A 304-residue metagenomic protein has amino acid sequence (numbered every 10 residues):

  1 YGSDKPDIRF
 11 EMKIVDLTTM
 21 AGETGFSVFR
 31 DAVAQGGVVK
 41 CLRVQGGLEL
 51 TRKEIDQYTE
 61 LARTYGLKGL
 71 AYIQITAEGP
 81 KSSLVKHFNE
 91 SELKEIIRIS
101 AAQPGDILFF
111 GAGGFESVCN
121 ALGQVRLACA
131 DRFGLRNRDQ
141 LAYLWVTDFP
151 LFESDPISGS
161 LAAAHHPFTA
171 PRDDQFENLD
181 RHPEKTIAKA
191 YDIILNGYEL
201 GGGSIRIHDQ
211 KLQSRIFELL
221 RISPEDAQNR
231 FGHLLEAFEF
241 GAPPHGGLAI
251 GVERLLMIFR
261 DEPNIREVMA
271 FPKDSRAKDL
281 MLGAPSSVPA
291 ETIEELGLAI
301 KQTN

Functional and structural regions predicted by a protein language model:
Y1-N304: Class II aminoacyl-tRNA synthetase catalytic cores and aaRS-like
